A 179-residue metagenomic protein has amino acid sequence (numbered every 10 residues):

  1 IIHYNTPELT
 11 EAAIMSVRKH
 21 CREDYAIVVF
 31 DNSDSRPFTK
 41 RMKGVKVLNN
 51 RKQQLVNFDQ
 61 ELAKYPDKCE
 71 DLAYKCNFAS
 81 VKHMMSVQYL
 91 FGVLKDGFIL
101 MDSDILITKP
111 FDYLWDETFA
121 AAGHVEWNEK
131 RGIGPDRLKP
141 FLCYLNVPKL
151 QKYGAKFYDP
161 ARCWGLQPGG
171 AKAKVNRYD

Functional and structural regions predicted by a protein language model:
I1-T6, H20: A conserved hydrophobic helix/loop-capping motif in glycosyltransferases and polysaccharide synthases
N5, A12, V29, Q53-Q54 (+2 more regions): Catalytic phosphate/metal-binding cores of nucleic-acid and nucleotide-processing enzymes, i.e., regions that mediate
M15-D24: Short, acidic, metal-binding catalytic loop of nucleotide-sugar glycosyltransferases
A26-V28, K46: A structural signal for isolated positions on well-ordered beta-strands in alpha/beta enzyme cores
D31-S33: Acidic ATP/Mg2+-coordinating residue in the GHKL
R36-L94: Active-site-proximal specificity loops/subdomain of glycosyltransferases
C76-A79, I107-D179: Conserved catalytic core of nucleotide-sugar-dependent glycosyltransferases
K95-L106: Short beta-strand-to-loop acidic/aromatic patch adjacent to the donor-nucleotide binding site
